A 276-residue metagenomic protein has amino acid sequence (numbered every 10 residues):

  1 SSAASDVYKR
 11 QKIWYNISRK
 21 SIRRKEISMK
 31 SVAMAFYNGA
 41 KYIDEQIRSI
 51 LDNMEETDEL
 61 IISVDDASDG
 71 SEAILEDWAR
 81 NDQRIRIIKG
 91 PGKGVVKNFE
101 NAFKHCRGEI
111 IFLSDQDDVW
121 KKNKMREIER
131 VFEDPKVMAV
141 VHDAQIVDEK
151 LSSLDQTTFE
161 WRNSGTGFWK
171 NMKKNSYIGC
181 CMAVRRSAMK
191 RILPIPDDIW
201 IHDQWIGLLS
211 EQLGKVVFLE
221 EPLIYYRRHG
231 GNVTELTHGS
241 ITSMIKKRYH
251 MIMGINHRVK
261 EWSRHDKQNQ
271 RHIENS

Functional and structural regions predicted by a protein language model:
S1-Y8: Short, small-residue-biased leader/transition segments that mark boundaries at the very start of proteins
M29-S31, E59, W205: Cell-envelope/extracellular polymer assembly enzymes that use nucleotide-activated donors
G39-D52: Short, well-formed alpha-helical segments that are part of the catalytic scaffolds of diverse glycosyltransferases
V64-A73: A conserved acidic beta->alpha catalytic loop
E72-H105: Conserved donor nucleotide-binding strand/loop of the catalytic core
I111: Short aromatic/hydrophobic "clamp" motif used to bind/position activated sugar donors
M125-L154: Conserved donor NDP-sugar-binding/catalytic core segment of glycosyltransferases
G165-T237: Conserved nucleotide-sugar donor-binding catalytic segment
